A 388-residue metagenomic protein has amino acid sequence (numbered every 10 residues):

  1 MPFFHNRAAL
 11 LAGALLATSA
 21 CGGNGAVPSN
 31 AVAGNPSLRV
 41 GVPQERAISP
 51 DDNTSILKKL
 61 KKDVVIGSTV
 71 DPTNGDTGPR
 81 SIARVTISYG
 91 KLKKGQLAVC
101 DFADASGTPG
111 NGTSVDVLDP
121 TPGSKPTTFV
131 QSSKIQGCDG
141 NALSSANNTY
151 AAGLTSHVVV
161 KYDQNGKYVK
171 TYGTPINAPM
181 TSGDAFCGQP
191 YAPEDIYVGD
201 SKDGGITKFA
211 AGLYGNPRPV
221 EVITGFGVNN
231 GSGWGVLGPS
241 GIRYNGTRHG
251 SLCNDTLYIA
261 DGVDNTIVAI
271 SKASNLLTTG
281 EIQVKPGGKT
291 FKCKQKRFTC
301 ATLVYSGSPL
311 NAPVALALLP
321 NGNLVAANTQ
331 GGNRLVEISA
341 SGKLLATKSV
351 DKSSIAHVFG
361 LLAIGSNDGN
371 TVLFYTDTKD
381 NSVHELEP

Functional and structural regions predicted by a protein language model:
A17-A20: C-terminal motif of bacterial Sec signal peptides marking the signal peptidase cleavage site
G22-S29: Bacterial lipoprotein signal-peptidase II cleavage site
P50-G75, G123-Q136, Q164-N177, R218-W234 (+2 more regions): Surface-exposed loop and turn segments in beta-propeller and other repeat-based domains that flank or scaffold
P72-K94, Q131-T149, L154, T174-I196 (+5 more regions): Beta-rich, blade/repeat-based domains predominating in secreted/periplasmic proteins but also intracellular
F102-D104, G153-T155, Q164, D200-K202 (+7 more regions): Short loop/turn segments immediately following the C-termini of beta-strands
G107, V115, H157-V159, G204-I206 (+3 more regions): Structural signal for beta-propeller blades
T108-A146: Blade-loop segments of beta-propeller domains
L118-G123, D163-K167, A210-G215, K272-N275 (+2 more regions): Short loop/turn segments that connect beta-strands within beta-propeller blades
